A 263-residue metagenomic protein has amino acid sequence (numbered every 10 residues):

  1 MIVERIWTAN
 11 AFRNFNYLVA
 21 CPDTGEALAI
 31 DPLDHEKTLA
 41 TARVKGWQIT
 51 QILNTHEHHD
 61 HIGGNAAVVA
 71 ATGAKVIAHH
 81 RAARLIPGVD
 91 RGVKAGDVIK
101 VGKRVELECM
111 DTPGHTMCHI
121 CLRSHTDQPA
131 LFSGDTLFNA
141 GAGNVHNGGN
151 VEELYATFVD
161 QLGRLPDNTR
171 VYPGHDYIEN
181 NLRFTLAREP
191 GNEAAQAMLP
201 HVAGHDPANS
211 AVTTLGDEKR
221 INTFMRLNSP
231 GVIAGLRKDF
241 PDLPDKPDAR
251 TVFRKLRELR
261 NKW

Functional and structural regions predicted by a protein language model:
M1-A29, L33-K45, L256-W263: Zn-dependent metallo-beta-lactamase
F12, A27, D34-D111, Q128-A130 (+2 more regions): Active-site HxH/HxHxD metal-binding segment of metal-dependent hydrolases
L18, V98-T126, Q161-R164: Core dinuclear metal-dependent hydrolase active-site scaffold
P32-L33, E57, R81-A82, H115-T116 (+3 more regions): Active-site metal-binding loops of divalent metal-dependent hydrolases
I49-Q51, H119, R170: Residues at the N-termini of beta-strands
C121-F184: A contiguous binding-surface segment within folded domains or other stable secondary-structure elements
A156-R170, Y177-W263: Accessory terminal helices/loops
